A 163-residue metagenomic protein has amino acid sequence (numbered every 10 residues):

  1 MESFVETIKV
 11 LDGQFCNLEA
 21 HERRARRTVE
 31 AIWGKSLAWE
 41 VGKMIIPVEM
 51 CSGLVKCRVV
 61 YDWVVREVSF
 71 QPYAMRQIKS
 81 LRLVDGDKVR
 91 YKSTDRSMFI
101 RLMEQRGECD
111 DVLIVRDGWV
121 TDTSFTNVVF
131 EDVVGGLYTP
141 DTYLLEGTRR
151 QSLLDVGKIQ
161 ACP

Functional and structural regions predicted by a protein language model:
M1-W119, L137, Y143-P163: Conserved alpha/beta cores of soluble small-molecule-handling proteins
R116, S124, D132-V133: A cytosolic small-molecule/anion-sensing beta-strand core signal
T121-N127: Short beta-strand/strand-turn micro-motif
V129, G136-L137: Broad hydrophobic/π-residue packing in well-ordered secondary structure
V129-F130, Y143: Gly/Pro-enriched, hydrophobic low-complexity segments that function as extracytoplasmic propeptides/linkers
